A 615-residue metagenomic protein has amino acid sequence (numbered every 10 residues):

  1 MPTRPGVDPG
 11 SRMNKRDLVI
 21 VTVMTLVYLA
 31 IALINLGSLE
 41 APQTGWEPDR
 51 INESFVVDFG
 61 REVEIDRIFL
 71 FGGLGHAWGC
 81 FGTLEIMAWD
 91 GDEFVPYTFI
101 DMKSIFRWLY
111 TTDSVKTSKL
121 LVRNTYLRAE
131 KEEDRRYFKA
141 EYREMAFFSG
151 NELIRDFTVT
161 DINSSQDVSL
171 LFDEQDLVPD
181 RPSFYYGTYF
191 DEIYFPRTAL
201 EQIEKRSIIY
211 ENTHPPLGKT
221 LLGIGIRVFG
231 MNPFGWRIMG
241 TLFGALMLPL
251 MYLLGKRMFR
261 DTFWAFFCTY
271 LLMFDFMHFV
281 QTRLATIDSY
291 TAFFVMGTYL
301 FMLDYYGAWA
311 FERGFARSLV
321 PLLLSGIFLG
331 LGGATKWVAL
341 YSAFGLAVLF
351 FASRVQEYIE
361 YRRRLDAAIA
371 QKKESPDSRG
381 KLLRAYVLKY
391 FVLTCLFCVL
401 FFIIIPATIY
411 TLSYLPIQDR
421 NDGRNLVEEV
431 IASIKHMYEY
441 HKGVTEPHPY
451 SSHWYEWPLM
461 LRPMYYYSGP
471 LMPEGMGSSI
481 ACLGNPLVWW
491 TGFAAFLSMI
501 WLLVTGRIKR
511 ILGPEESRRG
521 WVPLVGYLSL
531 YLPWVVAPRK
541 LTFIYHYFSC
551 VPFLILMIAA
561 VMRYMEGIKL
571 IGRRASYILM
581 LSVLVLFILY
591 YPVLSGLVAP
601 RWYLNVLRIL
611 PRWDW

Functional and structural regions predicted by a protein language model:
P2-I20, A30-V57, G75, D90 (+8 more regions): Transmembrane helical bundles and short interhelical boundary loops of multi-pass, membrane-embedded
L33-G187: Aromatic, loop-rich ligand-recognition surfaces of beta-strand-rich domains
E152-L200, V387, P406-E456, M460 (+1 more regions): Aromatic-rich transmembrane-lumenal/periplasmic boundary elements in polytopic membrane proteins
F234, I238-F259, G297-F301, W501 (+1 more regions): Transmembrane-helix motifs of polytopic, lipid-linked glycan transferases
W236, G240, M277-T291, V338: Short acidic/glycine- and proline-prone juxtamembrane loop motifs at membrane-interface regions of multi-pass membrane
M251-F274, F293, E312-V320: Transmembrane-helix signature of polytopic, membrane-embedded enzymes that assemble or transfer cell-envelope glycans
C268-M273, L300, L329, G333: Short helix- or helix-capping micro-motifs that position conserved polar/aromatic residues at function-defining sites
T298-P321, G332, F351-E360: Membrane-interface transmembrane helices that cradle and orient dolichyl/undecaprenyl
